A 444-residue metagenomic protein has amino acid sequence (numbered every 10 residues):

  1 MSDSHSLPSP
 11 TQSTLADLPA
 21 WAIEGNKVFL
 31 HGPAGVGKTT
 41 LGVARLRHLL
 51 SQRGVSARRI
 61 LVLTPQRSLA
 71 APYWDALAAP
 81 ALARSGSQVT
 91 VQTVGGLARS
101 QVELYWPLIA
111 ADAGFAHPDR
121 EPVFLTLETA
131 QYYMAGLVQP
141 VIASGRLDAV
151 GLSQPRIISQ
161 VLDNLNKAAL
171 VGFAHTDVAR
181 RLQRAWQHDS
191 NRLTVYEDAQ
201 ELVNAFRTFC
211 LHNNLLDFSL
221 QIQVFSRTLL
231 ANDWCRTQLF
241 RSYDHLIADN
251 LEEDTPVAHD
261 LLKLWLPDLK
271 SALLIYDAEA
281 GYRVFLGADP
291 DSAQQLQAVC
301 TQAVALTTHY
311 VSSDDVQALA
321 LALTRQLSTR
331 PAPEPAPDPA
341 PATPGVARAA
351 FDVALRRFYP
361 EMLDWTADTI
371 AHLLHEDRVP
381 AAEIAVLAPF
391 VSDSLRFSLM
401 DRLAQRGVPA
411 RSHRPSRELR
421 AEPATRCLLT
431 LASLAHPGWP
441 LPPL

Functional and structural regions predicted by a protein language model:
P8-I23: Pre-Walker A adenine-sensing motif
L15, K27, N191-A298, Q302-S312 (+1 more regions): Conserved helicase NTPase motor core
V28-H31, A57-A169, F173: Conserved P-loop NTPase-based nucleic-acid remodeling module centered on helicase motor cores
H31-L50, H309-R406, W439: Helicase P-loop NTPase motor core
H48-R58: Post-Walker A helix-loop "phosphate-sensing" segment adjacent to the P-loop in P-loop NTPases
T64-P65, A83-L104, L403-P437: Conserved beta-strand -> loop -> alpha-helix junction used to position metal-binding or nucleic-acid-contacting
P107-L125, Q294-Q297, T324-P331, L428-L444: A polyampholytic, Gly/Pro-enriched intrinsically disordered region
P118-A135, V304-S313, A332-G345, A435-L444: Extended, charge-rich low-complexity interaction segments
